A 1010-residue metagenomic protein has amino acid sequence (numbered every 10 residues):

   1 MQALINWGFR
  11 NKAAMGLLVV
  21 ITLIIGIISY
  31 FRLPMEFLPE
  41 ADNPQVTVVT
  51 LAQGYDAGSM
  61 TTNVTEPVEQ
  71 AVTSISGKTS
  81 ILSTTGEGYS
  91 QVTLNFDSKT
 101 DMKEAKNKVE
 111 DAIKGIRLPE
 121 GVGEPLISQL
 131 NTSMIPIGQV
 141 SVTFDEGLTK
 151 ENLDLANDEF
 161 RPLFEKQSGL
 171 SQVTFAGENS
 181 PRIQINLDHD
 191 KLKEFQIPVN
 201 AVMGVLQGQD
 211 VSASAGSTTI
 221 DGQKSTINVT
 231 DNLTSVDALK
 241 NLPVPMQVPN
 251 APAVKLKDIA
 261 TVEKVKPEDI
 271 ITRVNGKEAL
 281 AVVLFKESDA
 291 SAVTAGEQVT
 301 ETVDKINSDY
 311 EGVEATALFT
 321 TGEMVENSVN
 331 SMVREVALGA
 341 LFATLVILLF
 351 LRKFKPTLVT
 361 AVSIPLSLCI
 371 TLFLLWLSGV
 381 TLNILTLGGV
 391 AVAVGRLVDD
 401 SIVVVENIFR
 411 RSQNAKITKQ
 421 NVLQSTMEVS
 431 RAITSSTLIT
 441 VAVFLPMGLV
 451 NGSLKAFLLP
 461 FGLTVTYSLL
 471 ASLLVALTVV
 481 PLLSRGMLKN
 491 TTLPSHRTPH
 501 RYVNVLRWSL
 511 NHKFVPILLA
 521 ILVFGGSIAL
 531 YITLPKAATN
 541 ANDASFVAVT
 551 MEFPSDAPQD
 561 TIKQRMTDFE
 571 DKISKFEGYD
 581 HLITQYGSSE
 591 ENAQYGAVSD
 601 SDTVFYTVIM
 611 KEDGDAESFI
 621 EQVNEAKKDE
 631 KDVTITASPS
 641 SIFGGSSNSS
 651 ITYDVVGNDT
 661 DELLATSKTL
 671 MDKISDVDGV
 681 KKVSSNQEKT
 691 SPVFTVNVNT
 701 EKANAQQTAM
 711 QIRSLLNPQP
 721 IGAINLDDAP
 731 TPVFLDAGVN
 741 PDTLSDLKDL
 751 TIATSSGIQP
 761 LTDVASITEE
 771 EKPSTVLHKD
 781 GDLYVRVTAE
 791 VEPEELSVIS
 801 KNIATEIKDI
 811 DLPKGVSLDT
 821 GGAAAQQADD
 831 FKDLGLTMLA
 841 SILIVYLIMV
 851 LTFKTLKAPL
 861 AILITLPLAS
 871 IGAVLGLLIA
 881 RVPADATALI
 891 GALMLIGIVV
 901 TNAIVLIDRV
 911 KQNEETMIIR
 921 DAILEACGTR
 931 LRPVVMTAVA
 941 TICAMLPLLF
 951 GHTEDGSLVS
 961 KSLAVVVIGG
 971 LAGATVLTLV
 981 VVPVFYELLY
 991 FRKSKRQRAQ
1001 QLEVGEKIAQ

Functional and structural regions predicted by a protein language model:
M1-M35, V429, L493-T539, E1006-K1007: Signature of alpha-helical transmembrane segments and their immediate interfacial
A13-G16, V20-Y55, G115-V122, G448-A456 (+2 more regions): Transmembrane helices with small-residue packing motifs
T61-L130, K191-Q207, V211, E570-S647 (+3 more regions): Solvent-exposed, membrane-proximal periplasmic/extracellular interface segments of envelope transport and secretion
E110, E151-A215, G222, N228-I270 (+3 more regions): Short, solvent-exposed hinge/capping segments at secondary-structure junctions
A176-E178, K257-E263, E268-R273, K277-L345 (+4 more regions): Juxtamembrane "pre-transmembrane" interface segments
V325, V329, V333, R411-L438 (+2 more regions): Helix-loop junctions and hydrophobic alpha-helical segments within the transmembrane domains of large membrane
L345-F350, I370-L382, T434-V475, V479 (+5 more regions): Hydrophobic, glycine/alanine-rich multi-pass transmembrane helices and their short helix-loop junctions in large
L345-L349, F354-V405, F409, I848-L924 (+2 more regions): Hydrophobic transmembrane alpha-helices and their membrane-interface caps in long multi-pass transport proteins
